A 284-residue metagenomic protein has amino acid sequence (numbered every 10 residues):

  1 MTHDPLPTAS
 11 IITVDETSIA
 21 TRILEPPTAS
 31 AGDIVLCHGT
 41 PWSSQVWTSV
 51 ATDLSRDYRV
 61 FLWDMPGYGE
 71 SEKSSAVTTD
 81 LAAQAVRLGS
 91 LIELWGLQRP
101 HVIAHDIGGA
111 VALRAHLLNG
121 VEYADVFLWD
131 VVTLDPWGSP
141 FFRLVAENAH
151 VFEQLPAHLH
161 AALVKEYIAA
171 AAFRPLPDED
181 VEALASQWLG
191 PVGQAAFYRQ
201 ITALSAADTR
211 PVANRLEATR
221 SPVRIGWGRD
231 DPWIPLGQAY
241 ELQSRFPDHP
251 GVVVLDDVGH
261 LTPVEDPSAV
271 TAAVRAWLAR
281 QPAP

Functional and structural regions predicted by a protein language model:
R22-L24, T28, L62-A104, A272: Active-site loop/oxyanion-hole signature of alpha/beta-hydrolase fold enzymes
L24-E70: Conserved HGGG/HGGXW glycine-rich cap/lid loop of the alpha/beta-hydrolase fold
V35-G39, H105, W227: The conserved beta1-alpha1 loop
G109-G120: Short glycine-enriched nucleophile-adjacent loop and the immediately C-terminal alpha-helix near the catalytic center
L117, Y123-L155: Flexible "cap/lid" loop of the alpha/beta hydrolase fold
S139, A157-E217: Conserved alpha/beta-hydrolase catalytic His-Asp/Glu region
G193-S244, V254: Conserved serine/cysteine hydrolase catalytic core
H249-P284: Catalytic active-site module of serine/aspartate enzymes centered on a nucleophile-bearing elbow/loop
